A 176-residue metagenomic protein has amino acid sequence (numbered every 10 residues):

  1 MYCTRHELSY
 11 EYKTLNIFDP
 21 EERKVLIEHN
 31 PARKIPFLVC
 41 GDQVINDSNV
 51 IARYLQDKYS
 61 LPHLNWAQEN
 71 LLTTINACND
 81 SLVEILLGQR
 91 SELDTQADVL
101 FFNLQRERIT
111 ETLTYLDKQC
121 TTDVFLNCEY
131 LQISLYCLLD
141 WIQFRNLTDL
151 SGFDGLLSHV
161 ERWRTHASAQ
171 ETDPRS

Functional and structural regions predicted by a protein language model:
M1-A97: GST-like domain detector, emphasizing the conserved glutathione-binding G-site in the N-terminal thioredoxin-like
R5-E7, F125, R164: Short, well-ordered coil/turn elements that cap or connect secondary structure elements
A52, Q56, E69, L113 (+2 more regions): Non-transmembrane alpha-helical segments in soluble domains of secreted/periplasmic/extracellular proteins
S60, D80, T121, S168-A169: Generic structural signal for secondary-structure transition and capping sites
I75, N79-H159: GST-like fold's C-terminal all-alpha helical module
L87, D173-S176: Short coil/turn segments at secondary-structure boundaries
S151-P174: C-terminal end-helix/capping segment
